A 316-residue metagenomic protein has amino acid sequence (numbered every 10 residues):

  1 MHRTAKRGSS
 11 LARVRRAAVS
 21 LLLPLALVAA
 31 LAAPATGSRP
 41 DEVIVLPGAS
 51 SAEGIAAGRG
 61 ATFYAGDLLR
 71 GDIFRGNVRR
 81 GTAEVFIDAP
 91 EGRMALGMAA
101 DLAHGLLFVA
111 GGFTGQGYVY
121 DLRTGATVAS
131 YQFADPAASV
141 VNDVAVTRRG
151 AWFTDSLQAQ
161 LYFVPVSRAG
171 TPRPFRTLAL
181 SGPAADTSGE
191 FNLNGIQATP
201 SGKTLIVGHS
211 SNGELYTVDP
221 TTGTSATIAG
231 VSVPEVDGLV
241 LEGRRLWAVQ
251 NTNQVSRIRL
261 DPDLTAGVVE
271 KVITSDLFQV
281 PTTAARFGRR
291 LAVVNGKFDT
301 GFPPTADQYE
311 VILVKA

Functional and structural regions predicted by a protein language model:
H2-G37: Secretory targeting and sorting signals
R39-L46, T82-A89, A126-A134, P174-S188 (+2 more regions): A short beta-strand motif characteristic of beta-propeller blades
P47-F63, L68, P90-F108, A134-W152 (+3 more regions): Beta-rich, blade/repeat-based domains predominating in secreted/periplasmic proteins but also intracellular
L68, G112, S156-Q158, V166 (+4 more regions): Short loop/turn segments immediately following the C-termini of beta-strands
G71-F74, G115-G117, A159-Y162, G213-L215 (+2 more regions): Structural signal for beta-propeller blades
N77-G81, D121-A126, P165-G170, D219-G223 (+2 more regions): Short loop/turn segments that connect beta-strands within beta-propeller blades
G115-G150, T154, Q158-Q160, S181: Asp-box/WD-like beta-propeller blade repeats and closely related beta-sheet repeat scaffolds
T283-A316: Blade-level signature of beta-propeller repeat domains, shared across WD40, Kelch, NHL, RCC1 and BNR/Asp-box propellers
